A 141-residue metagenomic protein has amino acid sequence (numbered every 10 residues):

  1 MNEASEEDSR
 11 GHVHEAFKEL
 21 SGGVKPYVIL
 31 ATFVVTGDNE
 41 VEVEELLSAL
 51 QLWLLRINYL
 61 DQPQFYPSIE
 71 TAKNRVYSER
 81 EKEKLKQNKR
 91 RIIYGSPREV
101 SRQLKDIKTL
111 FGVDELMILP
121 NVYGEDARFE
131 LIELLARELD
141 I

Functional and structural regions predicted by a protein language model:
M1-A4, L119-A127: Glycine-rich, proline-tolerant flexible connector loops at the mouths of alpha/beta enzymes
E6-F111: An alpha-helical appendage that flanks or caps ligand/catalytic pockets
D8-A16, E125-I141: C-terminal helical cap(s) of enzyme catalytic domains, especially alpha/beta-barrels
F65-K73, V122, F129-E130, E138: Charge-rich, low-complexity amphipathic helices in intrinsically disordered tails/linkers adjacent to domains
D114-L116: Hydrophobic residues within beta-strands of alpha/beta enzymes
